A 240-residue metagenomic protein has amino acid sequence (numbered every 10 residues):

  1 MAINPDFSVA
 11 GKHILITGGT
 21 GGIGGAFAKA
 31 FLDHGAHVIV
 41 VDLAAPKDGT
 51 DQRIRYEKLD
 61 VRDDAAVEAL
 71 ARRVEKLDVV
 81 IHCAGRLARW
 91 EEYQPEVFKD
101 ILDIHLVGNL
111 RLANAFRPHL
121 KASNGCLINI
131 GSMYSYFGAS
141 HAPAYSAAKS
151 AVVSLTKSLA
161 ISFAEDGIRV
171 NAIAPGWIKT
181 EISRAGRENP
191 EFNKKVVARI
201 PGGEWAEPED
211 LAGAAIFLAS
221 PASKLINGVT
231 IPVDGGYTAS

Functional and structural regions predicted by a protein language model:
T20-G21: Conserved glycine-rich cofactor-binding loop
C83-A88, G236: Conserved NAD(P)H cofactor-binding loop of Rossmann-fold oxidoreductase domains
R89-L102, V196: Substrate-binding pocket helix/loop in short-chain dehydrogenase/reductase
A113, A148, T156: Active-site helix of classical SDR
S132: Residue(s) in the substrate-gating loop at a strand-loop-helix junction that position the organic substrate next
A164, R169, I226-G228: Short, small/polar-rich loop/turn modules that mediate ligand/substrate recognition or access, typified
E204-V233, T238-A239: C-terminal substrate-recognition "lid" of short-chain dehydrogenase/reductases
